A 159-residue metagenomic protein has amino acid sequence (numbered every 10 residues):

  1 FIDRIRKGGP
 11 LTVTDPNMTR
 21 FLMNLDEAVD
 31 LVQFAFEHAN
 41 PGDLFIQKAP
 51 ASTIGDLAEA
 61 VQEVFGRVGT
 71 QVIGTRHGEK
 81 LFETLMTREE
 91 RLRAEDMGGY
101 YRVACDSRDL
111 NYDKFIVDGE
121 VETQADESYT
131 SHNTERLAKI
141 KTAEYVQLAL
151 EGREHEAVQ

Functional and structural regions predicted by a protein language model:
F1-Q159: Strand-loop microenvironment adjacent to phosphate/nucleotide-handling motifs in alpha/beta enzyme folds
